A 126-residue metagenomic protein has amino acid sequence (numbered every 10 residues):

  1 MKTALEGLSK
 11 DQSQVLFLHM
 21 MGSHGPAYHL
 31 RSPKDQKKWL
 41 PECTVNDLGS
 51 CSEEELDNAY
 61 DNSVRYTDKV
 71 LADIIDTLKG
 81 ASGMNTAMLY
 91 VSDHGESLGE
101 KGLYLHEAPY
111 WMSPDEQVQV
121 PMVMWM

Functional and structural regions predicted by a protein language model:
M1-M126: Catalytic domains that recognize anionic headgroups
